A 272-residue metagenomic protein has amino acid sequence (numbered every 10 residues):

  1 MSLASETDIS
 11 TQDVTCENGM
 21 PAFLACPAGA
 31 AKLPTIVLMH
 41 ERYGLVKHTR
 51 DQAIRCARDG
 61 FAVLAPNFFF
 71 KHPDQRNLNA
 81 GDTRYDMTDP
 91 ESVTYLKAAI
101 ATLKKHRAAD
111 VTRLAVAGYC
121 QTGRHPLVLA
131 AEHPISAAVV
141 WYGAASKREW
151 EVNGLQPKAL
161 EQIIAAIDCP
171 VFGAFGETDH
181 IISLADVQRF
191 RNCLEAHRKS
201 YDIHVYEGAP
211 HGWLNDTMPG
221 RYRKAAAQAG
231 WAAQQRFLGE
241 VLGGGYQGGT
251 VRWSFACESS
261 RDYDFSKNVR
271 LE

Functional and structural regions predicted by a protein language model:
M1-E272: N-terminal cap/leader regions of alpha/beta-hydrolase-fold enzymes, predominantly small-molecule hydrolases
